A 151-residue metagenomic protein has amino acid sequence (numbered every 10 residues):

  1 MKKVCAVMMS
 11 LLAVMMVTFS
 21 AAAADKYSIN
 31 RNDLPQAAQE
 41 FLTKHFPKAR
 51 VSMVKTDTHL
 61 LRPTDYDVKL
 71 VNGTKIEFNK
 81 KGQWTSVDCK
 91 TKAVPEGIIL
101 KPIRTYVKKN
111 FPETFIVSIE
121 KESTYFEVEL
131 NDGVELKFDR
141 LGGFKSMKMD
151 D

Functional and structural regions predicted by a protein language model:
M1-K26, L42: Bacterial Sec-dependent N-terminal signal peptides
D25-D151: Interaction-mediating elements
